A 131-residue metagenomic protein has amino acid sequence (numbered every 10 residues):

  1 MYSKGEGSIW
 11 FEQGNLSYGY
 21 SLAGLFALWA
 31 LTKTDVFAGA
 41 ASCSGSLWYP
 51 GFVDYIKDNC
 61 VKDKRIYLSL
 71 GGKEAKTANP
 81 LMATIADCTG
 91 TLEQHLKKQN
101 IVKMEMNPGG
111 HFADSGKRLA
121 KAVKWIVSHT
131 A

Functional and structural regions predicted by a protein language model:
M1-S21: Gly/Ser-rich "nucleophile elbow"/oxyanion-hole loop immediately N-terminal to the catalytic nucleophile in hydrolases
N15-L16, G39-A41: Residue in the alpha/beta-hydrolase core beta-strand immediately N-terminal to the catalytic nucleophile
G24-D35: Short glycine-enriched nucleophile-adjacent loop and the immediately C-terminal alpha-helix near the catalytic center
L25-F26, W48-C60: Alpha-helical scaffolding within the catalytic cores of extracellular/periplasmic polymer-degrading hydrolases
A41-Y49, G71-E74: Active-site nucleophile loop of the alpha/beta-hydrolase fold
Y67-G72, A86-A131: C-terminal catalytic histidine-bearing segment of alpha/beta-hydrolase fold enzymes
A75-D87: Short, flexible/disordered intra-domain loops and linkers
